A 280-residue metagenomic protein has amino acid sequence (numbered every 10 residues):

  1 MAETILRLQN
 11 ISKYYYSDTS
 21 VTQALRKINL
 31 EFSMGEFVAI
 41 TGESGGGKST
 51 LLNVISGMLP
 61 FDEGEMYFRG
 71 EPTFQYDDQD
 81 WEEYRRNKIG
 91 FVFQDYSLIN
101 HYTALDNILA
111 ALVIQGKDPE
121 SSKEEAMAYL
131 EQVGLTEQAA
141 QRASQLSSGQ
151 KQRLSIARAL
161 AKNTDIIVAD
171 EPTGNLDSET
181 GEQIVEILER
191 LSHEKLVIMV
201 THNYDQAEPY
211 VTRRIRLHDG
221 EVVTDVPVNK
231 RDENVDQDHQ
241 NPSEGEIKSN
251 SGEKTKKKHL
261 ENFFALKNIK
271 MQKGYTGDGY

Functional and structural regions predicted by a protein language model:
T41-E43: The feature captures the beta-strand-to-loop junction immediately N-terminal to the Walker
S56: Helix-to-loop junction immediately C-terminal to a conserved catalytic motif
G64-P72: Conserved ABC transporter NBD signature motif
R86, Q141-S144, K162, H193: Conserved signature/switch motifs of ABC ATPase nucleotide-binding domains
Y102-A110: Short coil-to-helix segment of the ABC ATPase nucleotide-binding domain corresponding to the Q-loop/switch region
R142-L146, Q150-Q152: Conserved ABC ATPase signature
I187-M199: Conserved catalytic loops of ABC-family nucleotide-binding domains
